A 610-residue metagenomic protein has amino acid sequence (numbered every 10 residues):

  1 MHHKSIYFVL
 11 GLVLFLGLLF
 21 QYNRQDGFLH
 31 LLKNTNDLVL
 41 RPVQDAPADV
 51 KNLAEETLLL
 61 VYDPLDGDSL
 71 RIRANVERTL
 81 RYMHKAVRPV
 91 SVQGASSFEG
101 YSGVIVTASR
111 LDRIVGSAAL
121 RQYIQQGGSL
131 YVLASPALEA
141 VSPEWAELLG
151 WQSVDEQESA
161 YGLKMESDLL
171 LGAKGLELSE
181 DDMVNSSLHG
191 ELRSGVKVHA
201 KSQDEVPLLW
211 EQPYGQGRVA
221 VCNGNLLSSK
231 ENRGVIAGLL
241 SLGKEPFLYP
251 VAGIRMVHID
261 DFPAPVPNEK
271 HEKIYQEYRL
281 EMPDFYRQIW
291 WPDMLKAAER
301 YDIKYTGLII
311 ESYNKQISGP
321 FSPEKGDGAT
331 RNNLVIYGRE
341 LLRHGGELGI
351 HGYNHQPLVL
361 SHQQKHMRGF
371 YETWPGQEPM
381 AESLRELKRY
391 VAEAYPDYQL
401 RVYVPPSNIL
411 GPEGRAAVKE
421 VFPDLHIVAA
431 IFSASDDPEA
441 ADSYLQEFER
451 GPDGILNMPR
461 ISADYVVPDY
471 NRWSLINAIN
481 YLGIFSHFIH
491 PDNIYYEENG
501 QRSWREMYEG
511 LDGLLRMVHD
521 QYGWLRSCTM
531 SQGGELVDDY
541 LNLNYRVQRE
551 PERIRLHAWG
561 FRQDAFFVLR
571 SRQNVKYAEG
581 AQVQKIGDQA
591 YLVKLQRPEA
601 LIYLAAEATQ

Functional and structural regions predicted by a protein language model:
I6-V13, D260, G376-E449: Catalytic domains of cell-wall/extracellular-matrix polysaccharide-remodeling enzymes, centered on de-N-acetylation
L53-T57, S186-I254: A glycine-centered loop/beta-turn motif at secondary-structure junctions
E56-P64, Q125-Q126, L133-A146, E299-G411 (+1 more regions): Metal-dependent polysaccharide deacetylase catalytic core of the NodB/CE4 family, i.e., the active-site-bearing domain
L65-E139, Q288: Helical hinge/lid and interdomain linker segments adjacent to catalytic or ligand-binding clefts that mediate domain
L111-E177: A glycine-rich, often tryptophan-bearing local segment used as a flexible ligand/cofactor-contacting loop or short
D112-V115, G587-Q610: C-terminal beta-strand-rich structural cap/linker in extracellular carbohydrate-active enzymes
G224-L226, P246-F247, G253-V266, A298 (+4 more regions): Catalytic grooves of carbohydrate-active enzymes
V235, L242, P246-E340, H344: Active-site beta->alpha N-cap acidic-glycine motif
